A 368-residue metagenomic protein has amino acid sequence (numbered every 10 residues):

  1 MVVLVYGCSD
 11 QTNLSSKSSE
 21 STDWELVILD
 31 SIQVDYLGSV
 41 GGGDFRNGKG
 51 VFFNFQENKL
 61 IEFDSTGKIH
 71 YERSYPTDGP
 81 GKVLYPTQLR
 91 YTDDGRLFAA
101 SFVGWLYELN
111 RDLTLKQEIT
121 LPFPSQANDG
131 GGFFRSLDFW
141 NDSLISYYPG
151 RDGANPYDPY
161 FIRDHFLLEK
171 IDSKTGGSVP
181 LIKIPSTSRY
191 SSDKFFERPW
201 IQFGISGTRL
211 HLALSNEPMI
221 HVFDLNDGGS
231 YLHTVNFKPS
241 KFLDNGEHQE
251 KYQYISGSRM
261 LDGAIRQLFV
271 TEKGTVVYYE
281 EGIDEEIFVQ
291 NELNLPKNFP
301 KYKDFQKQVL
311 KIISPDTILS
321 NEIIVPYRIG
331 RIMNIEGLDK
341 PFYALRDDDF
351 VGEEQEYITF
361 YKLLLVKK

Functional and structural regions predicted by a protein language model:
L14-G38, I318: A short helix->beta-strand "capping" segment at the edge of beta-propeller domains
V27-Q33, R73-K82, I119-D129, S178-E197 (+2 more regions): Surface-exposed loop and turn segments in beta-propeller and other repeat-based domains that flank or scaffold
D30-N58, Y278-E280: Beta-strand-rich domains and repeat architectures in extracellular enzymes and scaffolds, especially beta-propellers
F45-N47, Y91-D94, F139-N141, I205-G207 (+2 more regions): Residue-level detector of Asp-centered blade-edge/turn motifs that repeat once per structural unit in beta-propeller
G104, D112-N141, Y147-Y157: Asp-box/WD-like beta-propeller blade repeats and closely related beta-sheet repeat scaffolds
Y147-R163, E280-K303, D347-F360: Short, conserved, GDST-rich strand-edge loop motifs in beta-rich repeat architectures
Y160-T175, N294-D316, Y357-K367: Beta-propeller blade signature
R259-S314: Loop/turn-rich, solvent-exposed surfaces of beta-rich toroidal or solenoidal domains
